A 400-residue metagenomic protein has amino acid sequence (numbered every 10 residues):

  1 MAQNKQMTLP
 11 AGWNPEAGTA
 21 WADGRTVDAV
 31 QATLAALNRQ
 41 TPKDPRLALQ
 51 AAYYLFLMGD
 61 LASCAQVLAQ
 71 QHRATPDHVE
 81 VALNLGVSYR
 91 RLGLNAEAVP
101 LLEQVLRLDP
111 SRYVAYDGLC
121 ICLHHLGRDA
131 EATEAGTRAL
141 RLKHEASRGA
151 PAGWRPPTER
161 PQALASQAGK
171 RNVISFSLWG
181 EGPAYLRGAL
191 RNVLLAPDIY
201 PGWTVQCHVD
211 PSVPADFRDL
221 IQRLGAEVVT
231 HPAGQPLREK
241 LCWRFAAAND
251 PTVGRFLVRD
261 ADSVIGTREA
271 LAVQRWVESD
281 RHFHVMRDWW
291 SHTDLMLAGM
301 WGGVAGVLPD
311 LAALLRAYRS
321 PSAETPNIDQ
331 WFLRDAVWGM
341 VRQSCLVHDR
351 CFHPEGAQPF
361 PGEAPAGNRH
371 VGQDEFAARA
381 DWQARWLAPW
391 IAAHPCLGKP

Functional and structural regions predicted by a protein language model:
A29-V30, C64, A98, A132: Single-residue signature of alpha-solenoid repeat helices
T33-L34, L68, L102, G136: Hydrophobic/aromatic packing residues within the alpha-helices of TPR/SEL1-like helical repeat arrays
T41-P42, T75-P76, P110, K143-H144: Short coil turns that delineate tetratricopeptide repeat
V114, R138, V304-P400: Catalytic core and acceptor-binding pocket of nucleotide-sugar-dependent glycosyltransferases
V213-V253: Active-site-proximal specificity loops/subdomain of glycosyltransferases
T267-L295: Conserved donor-nucleotide/metal-binding helix-loop-beta segment in metal-dependent transferases, i.e., the alpha-helix
